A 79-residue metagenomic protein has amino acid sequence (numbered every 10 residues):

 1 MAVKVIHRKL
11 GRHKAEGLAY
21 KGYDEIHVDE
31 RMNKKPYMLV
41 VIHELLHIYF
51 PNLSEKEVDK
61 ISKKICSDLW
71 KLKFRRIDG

Functional and structural regions predicted by a protein language model:
M1-P36, F50-G79: Metalloprotease/metallohydrolase-associated module, dominated by Zn2+-dependent proteases
L39-I48: Active-site recognition of the HExxH zinc-binding catalytic motif
